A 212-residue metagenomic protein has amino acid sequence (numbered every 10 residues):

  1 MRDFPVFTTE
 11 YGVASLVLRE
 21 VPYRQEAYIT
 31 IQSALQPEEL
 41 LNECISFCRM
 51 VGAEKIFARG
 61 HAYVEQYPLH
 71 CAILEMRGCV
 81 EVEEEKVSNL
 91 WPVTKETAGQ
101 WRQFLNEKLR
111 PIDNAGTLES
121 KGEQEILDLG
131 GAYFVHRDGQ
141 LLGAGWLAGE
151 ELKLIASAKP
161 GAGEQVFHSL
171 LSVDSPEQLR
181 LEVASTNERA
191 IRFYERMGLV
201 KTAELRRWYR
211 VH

Functional and structural regions predicted by a protein language model:
M1, E83-T117: Short amphipathic alpha-helix that is part of the acyltransferase structural core
M1-E43, H136-P160: Conserved donor-binding loop and adjoining core beta-sheet/short helix segment in diverse acyl/aminoacyl transferases
M1-T8, R110-D138: Active-site rim helix/loop that mediates acceptor-substrate recognition in acyltransferases
P5, G12, E65-L69, G130-G131 (+1 more regions): Short glycine-aromatic motifs
I31-N89, V166, V173, L179-L181 (+2 more regions): Acyl-donor-binding surface of acyltransferase catalytic domains
E43, Q100-F104, Q165, S169: Alpha-helical elements of Rossmann-like donor-binding domains used by nucleotide-donor carbohydrate transfer enzymes
G122-H212: Compact recognition or signaling/catalytic modules
